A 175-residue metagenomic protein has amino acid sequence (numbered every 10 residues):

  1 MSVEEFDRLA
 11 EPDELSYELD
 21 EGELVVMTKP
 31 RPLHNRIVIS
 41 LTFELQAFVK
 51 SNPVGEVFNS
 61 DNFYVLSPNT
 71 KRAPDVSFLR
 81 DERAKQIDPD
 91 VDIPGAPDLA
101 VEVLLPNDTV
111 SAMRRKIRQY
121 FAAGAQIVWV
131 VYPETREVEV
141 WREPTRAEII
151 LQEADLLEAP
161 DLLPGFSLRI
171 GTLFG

Functional and structural regions predicted by a protein language model:
M1-G175: Gly/Pro/Ser/Thr-rich low-complexity, intrinsically disordered segments predominantly at protein N-termini
